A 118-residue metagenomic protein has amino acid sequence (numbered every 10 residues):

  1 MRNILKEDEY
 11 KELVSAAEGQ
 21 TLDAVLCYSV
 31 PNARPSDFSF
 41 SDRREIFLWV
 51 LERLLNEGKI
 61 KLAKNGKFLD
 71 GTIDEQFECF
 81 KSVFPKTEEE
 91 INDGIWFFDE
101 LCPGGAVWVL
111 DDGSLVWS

Functional and structural regions predicted by a protein language model:
M1-D42, R53, K64: Short amphipathic alpha-helical interface segments
K6-Y10, F47, I73-F77: Short amphipathic alpha-helical segments that mediate assembly, nucleic-acid/protein binding, or membrane association
S36-D37, R43-R44, F80, I91-N92: Short secondary-structure boundary micro-motifs
L48-E52: Short, hydrophobic-biased segments on the C-terminal half of alpha helices that form "recognition helices"
N56-G66: A short, conserved structural fragment
D70-S118: Short, amphipathic alpha-helical interaction segments positioned at domain boundaries
